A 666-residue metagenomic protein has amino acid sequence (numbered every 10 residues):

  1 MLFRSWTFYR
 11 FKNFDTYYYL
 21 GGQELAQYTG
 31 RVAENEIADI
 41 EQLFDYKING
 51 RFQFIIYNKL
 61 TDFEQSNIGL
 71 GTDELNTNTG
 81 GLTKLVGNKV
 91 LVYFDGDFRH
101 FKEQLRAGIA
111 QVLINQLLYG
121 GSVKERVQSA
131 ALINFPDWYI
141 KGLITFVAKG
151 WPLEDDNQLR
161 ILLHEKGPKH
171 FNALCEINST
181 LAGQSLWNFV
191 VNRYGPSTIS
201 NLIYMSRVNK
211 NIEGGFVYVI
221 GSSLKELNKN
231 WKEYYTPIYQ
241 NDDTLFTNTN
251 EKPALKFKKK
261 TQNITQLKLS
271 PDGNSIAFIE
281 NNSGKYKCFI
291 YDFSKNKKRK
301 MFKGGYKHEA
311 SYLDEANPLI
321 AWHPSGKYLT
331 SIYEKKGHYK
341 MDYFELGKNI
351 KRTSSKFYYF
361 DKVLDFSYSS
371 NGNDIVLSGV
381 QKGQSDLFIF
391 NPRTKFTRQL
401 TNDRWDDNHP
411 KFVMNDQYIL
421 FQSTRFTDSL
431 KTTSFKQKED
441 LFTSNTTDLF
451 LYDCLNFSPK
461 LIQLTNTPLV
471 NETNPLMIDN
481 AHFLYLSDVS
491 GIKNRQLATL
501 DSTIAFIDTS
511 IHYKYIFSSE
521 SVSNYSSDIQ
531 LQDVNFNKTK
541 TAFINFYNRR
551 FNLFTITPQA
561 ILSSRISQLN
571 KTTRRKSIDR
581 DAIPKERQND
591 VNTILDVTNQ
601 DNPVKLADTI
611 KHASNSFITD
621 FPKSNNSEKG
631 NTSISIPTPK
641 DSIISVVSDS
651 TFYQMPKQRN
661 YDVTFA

Functional and structural regions predicted by a protein language model:
M1-S129, P136, L153-E154, G215: Juxtacatalytic substrate-recognition/specificity segment
W6-R10, Y204, V208-S311, E315-I320 (+1 more regions): Beta/coil-rich, acidic/histidine-enriched accessory regions frequently appended to metallopeptidases
T16, I40, F135-D155, R160-G221: Active-site-proximal alpha-helical
N157, K260-T261, I279-F289, Y306-D314 (+12 more regions): A flexible loop/linker signature enriched in serine peptidases of the S9 family
K252-K258, K297-S311, I350-F357, F396-T401 (+2 more regions): A short beta-strand motif characteristic of beta-propeller blades
L267-S275, L319-Y328, F366-D374, P410-Y418 (+2 more regions): Blade-terminus and WD-like Trp-Asp/Gly-His loop motifs, strongest in beta-propeller folds
K295-K297, K336, G347-I350, R393-F396 (+4 more regions): Short coil turn/linker residues within repeat-based beta-strand modules
L606-A666: Outer-membrane beta-barrel initiation region
